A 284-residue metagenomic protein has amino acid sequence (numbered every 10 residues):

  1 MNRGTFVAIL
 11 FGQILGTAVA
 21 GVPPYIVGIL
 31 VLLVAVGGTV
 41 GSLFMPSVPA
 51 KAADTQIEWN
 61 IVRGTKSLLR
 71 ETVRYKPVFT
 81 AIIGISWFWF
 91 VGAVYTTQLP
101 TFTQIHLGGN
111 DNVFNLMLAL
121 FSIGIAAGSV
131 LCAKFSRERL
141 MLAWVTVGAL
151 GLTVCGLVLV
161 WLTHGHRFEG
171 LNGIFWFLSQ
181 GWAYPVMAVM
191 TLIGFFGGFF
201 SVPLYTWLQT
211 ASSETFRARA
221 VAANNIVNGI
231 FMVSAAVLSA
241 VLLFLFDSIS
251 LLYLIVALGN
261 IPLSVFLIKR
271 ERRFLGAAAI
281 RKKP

Functional and structural regions predicted by a protein language model:
M1-G276, I280-K283: Alpha-helical transmembrane-bundle signature of multi-pass membrane transport and export proteins
